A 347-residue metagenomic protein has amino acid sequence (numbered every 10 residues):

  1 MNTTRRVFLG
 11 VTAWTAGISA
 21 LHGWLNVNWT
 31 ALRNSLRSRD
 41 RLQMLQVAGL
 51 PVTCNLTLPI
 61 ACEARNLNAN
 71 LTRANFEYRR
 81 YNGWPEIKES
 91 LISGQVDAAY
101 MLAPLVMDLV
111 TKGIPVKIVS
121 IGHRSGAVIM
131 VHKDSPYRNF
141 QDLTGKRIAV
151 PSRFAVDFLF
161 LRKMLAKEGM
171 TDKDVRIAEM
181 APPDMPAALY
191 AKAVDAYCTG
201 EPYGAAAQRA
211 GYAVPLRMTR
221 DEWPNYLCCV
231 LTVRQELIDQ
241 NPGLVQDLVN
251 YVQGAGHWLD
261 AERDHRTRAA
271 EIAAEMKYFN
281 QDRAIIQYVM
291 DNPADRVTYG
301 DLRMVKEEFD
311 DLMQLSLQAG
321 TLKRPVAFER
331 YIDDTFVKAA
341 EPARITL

Functional and structural regions predicted by a protein language model:
M1-A16: N-terminal secretory signal peptides and thylakoid transit peptides that target proteins across membranes
G23-T171, R176-E179, D195-E201, Y212 (+2 more regions): Short, glycine-/small- and polar/acidic-enriched structural segments that line small-molecule recognition paths
P51, R80, W84, F154-F158 (+7 more regions): Solvent-exposed, acidic/flexible segments
E77, I286-V297, A327-A339: Short linear loop/turn motifs
E89, S93, M107, Q141 (+7 more regions): Solvent-exposed, polar/charged alpha-helical surfaces in well-ordered, non-transmembrane soluble domains, broadly
P104-L105, S135, D184-M276: Pocket-lining segment of extracytoplasmic ligand-binding domains
D239-K323: Secondary-structure end/capping motifs
L312-L347: Conserved C-terminal helix/tail region of periplasmic/extracytoplasmic solute-binding proteins
